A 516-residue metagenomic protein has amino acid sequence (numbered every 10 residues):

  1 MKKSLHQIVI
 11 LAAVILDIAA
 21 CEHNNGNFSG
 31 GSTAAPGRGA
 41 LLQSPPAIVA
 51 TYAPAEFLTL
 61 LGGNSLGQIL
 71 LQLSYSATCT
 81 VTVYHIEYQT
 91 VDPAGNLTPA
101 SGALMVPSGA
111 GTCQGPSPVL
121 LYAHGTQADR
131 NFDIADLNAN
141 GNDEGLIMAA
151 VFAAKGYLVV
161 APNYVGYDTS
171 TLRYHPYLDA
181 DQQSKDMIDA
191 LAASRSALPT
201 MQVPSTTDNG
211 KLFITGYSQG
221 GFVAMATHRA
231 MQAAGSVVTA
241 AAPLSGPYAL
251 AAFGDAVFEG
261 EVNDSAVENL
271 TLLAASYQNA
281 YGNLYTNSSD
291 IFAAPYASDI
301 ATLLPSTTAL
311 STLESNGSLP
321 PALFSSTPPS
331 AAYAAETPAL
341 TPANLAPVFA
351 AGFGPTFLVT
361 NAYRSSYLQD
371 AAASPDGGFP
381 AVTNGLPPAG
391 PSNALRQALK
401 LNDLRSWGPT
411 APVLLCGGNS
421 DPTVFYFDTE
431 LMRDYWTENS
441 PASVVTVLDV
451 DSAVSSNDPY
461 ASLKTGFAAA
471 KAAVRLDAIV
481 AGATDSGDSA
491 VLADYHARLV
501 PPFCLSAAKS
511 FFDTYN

Functional and structural regions predicted by a protein language model:
H23-G115: Catalytic-loop region of hydrolases
D92-S101, M105-G156: Short, surface-exposed "cap/lid" segments of acyl-processing enzymes
Y177-T200: Alpha/beta-hydrolase active-site loop
A192-S265: Primarily recognizes the serine-hydrolase "nucleophile elbow" in alpha/beta-hydrolase and SGNH/GDSL folds
T227, A411-P412, F425-E438: Short alpha-helix in the alpha/beta-hydrolase fold that links the catalytic acid
P247-S406: Accessory cap/linker subdomain of secreted extracellular hydrolases
D255, P391, L395-A398, S420 (+2 more regions): C-terminal catalytic histidine-bearing segment of alpha/beta-hydrolase fold enzymes
P409, L414-D421: Short beta-strand/loop motif that positions the catalytic acidic residue of the alpha/beta-hydrolase fold
